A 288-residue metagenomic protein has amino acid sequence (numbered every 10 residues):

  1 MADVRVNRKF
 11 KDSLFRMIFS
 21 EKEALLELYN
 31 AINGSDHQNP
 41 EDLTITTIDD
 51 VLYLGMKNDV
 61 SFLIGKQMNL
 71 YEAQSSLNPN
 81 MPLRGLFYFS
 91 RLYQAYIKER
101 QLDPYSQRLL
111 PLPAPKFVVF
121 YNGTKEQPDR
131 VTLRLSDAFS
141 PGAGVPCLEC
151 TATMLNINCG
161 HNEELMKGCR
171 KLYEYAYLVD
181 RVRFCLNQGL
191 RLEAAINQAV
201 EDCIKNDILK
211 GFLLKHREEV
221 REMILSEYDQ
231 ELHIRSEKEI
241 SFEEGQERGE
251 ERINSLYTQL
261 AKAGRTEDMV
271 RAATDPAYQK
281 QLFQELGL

Functional and structural regions predicted by a protein language model:
M1-L288: Elongated, amphipathic alpha-helical interaction scaffolds
